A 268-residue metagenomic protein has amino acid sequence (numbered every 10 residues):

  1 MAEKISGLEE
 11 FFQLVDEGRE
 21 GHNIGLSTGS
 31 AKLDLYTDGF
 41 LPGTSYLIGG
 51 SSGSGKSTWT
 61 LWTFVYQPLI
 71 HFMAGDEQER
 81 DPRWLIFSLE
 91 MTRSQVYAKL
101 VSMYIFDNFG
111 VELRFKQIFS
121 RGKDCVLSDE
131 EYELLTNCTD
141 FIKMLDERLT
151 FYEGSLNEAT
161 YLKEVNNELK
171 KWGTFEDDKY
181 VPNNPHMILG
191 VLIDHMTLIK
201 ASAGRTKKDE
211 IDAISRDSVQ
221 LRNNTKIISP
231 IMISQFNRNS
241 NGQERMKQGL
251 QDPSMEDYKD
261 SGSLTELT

Functional and structural regions predicted by a protein language model:
A2-G110: The Walker A/P-loop phosphate-binding site
H22, D124, T150, A201-D212 (+1 more regions): Flexible beta-alpha connector loops of hexameric P-loop NTPases
T28, L35, H71-H186: Cytosolic-facing regulatory segments adjacent to core modules
L47, F151, L189-L192, I231: Structural motif
G53, H71, I214-T268: Phosphate-binding/switch region of NTP-binding enzymes
T63, Q95-M103, E164, D217 (+2 more regions): Alpha-helical scaffold elements adjacent to nucleotide-binding pockets in ATP/GTP-utilizing enzyme cores
L85, N167, F175-A201, R205-Q220: Helical hairpin unit composed of two closely spaced alpha helices linked by a short loop
E90-S94, L156-A159, M196-I199, Q235-S240: Conserved nucleotide-binding/hydrolysis micro-motifs of P-loop NTPases
